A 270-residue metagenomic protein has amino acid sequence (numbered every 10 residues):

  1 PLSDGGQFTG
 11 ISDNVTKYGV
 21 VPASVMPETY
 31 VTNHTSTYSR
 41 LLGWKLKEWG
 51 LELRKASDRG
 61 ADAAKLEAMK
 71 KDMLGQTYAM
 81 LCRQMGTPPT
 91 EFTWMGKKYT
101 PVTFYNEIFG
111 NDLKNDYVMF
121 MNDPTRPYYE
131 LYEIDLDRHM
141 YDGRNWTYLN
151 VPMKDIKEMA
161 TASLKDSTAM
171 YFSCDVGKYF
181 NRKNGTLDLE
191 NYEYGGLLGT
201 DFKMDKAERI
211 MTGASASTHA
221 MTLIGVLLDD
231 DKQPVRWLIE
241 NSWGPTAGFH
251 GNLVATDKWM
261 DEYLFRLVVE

Functional and structural regions predicted by a protein language model:
P1-M95: Papain-like cysteine protease catalytic cores
K71-E270: Active-site signature of cysteine proteases
